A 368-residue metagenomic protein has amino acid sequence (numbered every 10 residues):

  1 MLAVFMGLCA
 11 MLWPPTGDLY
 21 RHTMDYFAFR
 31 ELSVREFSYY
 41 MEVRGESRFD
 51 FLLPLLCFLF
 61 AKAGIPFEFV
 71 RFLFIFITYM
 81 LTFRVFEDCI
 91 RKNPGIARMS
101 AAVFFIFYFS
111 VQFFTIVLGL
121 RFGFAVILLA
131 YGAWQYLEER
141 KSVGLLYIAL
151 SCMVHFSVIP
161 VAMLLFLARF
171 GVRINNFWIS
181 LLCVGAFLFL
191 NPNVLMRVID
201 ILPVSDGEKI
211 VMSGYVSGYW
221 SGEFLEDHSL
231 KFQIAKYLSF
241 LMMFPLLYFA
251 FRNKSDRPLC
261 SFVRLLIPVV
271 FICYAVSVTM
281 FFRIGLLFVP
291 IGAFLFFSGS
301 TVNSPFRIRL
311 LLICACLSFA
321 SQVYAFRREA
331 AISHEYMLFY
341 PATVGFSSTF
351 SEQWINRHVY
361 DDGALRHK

Functional and structural regions predicted by a protein language model:
P14-P15, Y20-E36, A162-R283, R327-N356: Alpha-helical transmembrane segments and terminal signal-anchor/GPI-anchor hydrophobic tails, characterized by long
Y20, M24-A28, Y40-I65: Short hydrophobic/aromatic helix or loop-helix immediately within or flanking a transmembrane segment in polytopic
L73-K92: Transmembrane-helix motifs of polytopic, lipid-linked glycan transferases
F86-Y108: Transmembrane-helix signature of polytopic, membrane-embedded enzymes that assemble or transfer cell-envelope glycans
V103, F114-L129, V154, L246-N303: Membrane-water interface signatures at transmembrane helix termini and the short loops that connect adjacent helices
Q112, V143-L167, I272: Membrane-interface alpha helices of multi-pass inner-membrane proteins
L129-V143: Membrane-interface transmembrane helices that cradle and orient dolichyl/undecaprenyl
N303-V323: Signature aromatic-anchored transmembrane alpha helix within multi-pass, membrane-resident enzymes that catalyze glycan
